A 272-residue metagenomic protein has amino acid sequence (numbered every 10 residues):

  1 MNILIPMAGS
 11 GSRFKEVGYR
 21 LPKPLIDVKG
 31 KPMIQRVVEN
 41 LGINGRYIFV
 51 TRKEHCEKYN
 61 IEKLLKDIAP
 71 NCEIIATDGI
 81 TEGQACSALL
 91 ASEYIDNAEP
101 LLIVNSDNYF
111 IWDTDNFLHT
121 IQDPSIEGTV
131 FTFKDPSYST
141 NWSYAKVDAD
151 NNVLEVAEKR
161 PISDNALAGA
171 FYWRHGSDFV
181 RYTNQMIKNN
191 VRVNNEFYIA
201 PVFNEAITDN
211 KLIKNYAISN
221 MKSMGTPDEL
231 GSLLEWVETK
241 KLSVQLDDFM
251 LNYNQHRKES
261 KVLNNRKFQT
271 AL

Functional and structural regions predicted by a protein language model:
N2-I5, R13-K15, I26-D27, K31-I103 (+1 more regions): Conserved N-terminal catalytic core of the sugar/cofactor nucleotidyltransferase
Y19-P24: Short alpha-helical oligomerization interface
L25, A145-V147, N215: A structural signal for short hydrophobic beta-strand segments in well-ordered beta-sheet cores
G79-Q84, Y138, M221-M224: A short acidic, often aromatic-flanked loop/helix-cap motif at beta-alpha or helix-coil junctions that lines enzyme
L89-L90, N116, V202, S232: Alpha-helical elements of Rossmann-like donor-binding domains used by nucleotide-donor carbohydrate transfer enzymes
N105-Y109: The conserved acidic donor/metal-binding loop of glycosyltransferases
I111-N190, Q269: Conserved core of the sugar-phosphate nucleotidyltransferase
N152-L251: Catalytic-core segments of class I nucleotidyltransferases/pyrophosphorylases that form NMP-activated intermediates
